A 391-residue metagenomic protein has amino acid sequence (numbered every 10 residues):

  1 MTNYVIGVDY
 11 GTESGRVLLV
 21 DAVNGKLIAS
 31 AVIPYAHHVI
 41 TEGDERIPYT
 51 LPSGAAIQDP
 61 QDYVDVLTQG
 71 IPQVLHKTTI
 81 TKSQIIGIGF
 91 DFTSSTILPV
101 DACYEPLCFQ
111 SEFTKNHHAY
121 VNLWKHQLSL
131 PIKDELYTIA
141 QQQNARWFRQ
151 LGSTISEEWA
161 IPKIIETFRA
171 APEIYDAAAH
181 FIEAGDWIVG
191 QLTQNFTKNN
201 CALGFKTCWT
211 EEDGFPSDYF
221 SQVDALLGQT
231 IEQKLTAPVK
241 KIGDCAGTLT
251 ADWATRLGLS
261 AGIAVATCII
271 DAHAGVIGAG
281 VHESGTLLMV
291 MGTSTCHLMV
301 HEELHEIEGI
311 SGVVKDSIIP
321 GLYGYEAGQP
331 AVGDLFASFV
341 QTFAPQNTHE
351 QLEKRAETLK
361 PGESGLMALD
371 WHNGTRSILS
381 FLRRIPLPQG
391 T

Functional and structural regions predicted by a protein language model:
M1-V5, T358-G365: Structured nucleic-acid-interacting core domains from mobile-element enzymes and related host factors, especially RNase
T2-P34, G87-V100, L287-V290, T295-V300: Gly/Thr-rich phosphate-binding beta-strand-loop-beta motif of the actin/hexokinase/Hsp70
L27-I33, G309, L352, L366-L369: Beta-strand scaffold of nucleotide-dependent catalytic cores
I33-H38, T114: A short acidic/small-residue loop/turn micro-motif
H38-D44, G247-L249, S377-F381: Short acidic/His/Gly/Ser-rich catalytic and metal-binding motifs that mark active-site loops of diverse hydrolases
G43-P48, P52-V64, Q69-H349: Glycine-rich phosphate-binding/catalytic subdomain of phosphoryl-transfer and nucleotide/sugar-phosphate-processing
H349-K360: Short, well-structured alpha-helical segments that form the helix of a local strand-helix-strand
G362-T391: Activation-segment/catalytic-loop signature of the eukaryotic protein kinase fold
